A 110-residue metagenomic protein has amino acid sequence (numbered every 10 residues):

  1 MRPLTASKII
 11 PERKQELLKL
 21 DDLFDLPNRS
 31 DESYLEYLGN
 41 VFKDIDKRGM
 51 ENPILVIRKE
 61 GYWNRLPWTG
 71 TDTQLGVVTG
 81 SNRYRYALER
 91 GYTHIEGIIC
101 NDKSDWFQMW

Functional and structural regions predicted by a protein language model:
M1-C100, W106-F107: Short, charged/polar connector segments at secondary-structure boundaries
W110: Phosphate/pyrophosphate-binding active-site loops
